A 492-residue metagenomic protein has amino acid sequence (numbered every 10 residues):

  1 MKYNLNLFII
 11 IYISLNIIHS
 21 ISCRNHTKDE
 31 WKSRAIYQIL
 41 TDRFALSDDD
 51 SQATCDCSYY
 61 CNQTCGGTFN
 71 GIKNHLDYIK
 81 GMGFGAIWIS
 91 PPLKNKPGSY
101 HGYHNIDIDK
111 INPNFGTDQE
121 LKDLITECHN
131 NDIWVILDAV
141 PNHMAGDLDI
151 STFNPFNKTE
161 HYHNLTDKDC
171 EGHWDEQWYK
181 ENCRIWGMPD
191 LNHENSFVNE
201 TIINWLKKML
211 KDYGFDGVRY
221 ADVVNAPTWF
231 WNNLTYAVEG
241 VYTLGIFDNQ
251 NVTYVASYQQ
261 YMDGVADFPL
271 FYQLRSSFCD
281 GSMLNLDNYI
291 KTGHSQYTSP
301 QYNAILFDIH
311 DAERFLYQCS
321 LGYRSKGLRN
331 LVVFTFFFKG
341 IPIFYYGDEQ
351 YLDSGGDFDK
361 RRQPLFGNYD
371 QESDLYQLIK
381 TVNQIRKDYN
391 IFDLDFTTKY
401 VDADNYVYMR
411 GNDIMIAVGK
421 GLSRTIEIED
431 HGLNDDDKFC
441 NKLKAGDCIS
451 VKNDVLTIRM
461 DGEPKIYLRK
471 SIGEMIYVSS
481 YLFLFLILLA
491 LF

Functional and structural regions predicted by a protein language model:
K2-I10, S479-L484: Sec-dependent signal peptide recognition, specifically the positively charged N-region followed immediately by
Y12-H26, L488-F492: N-terminal signal peptide
H26-A35, L40-Y213, W229-V238, V252-Y254: Substrate-binding/active-site clefts of carbohydrate-active enzymes
A35-Y37, I87-I89, V135-L137, V218 (+3 more regions): Hydrophobic faces of well-ordered beta-strands that scaffold small-molecule active sites in alpha/beta enzyme cores
A45, N95, A312-E313, A445: Active-site/binding-pocket entry motifs
I125, H129, H143, N204-L306 (+3 more regions): Active-site-proximal helices and loops of the catalytic beta/alpha 8
I466-I472: Short beta-strand-to-coil "C-cap" segments at the C-terminal boundary of structured domains/repeats, marking
E474-F492: Cleavable C-terminal sorting propeptides in eukaryotic secreted/cell-surface proteins
